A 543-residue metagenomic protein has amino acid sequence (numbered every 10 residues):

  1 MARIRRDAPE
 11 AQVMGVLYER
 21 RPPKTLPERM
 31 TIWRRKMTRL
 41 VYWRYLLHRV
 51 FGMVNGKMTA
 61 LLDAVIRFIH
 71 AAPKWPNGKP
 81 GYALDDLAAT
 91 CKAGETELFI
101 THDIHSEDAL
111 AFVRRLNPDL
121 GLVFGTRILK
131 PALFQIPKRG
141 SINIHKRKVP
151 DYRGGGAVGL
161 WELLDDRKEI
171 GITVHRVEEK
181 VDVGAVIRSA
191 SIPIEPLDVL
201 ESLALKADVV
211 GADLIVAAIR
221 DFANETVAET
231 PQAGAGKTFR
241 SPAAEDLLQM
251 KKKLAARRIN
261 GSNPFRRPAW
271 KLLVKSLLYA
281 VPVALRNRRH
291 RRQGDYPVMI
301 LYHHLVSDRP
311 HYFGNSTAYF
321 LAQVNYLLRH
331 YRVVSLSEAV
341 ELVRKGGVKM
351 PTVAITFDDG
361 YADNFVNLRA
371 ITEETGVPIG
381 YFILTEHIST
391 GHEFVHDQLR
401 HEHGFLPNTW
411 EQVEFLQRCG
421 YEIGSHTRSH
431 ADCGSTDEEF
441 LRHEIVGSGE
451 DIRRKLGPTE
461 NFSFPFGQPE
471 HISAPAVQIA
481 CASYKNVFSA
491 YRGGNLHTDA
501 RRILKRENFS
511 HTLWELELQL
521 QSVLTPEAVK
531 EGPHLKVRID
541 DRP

Functional and structural regions predicted by a protein language model:
M1-Y279: One-carbon transfer enzymes
A2-A11, A322-H330, I371-G376, C419: A short, Lys/Arg-enriched amphipathic alpha-helix followed by its capping loop at the start of a domain
R21-P23, H105, R127-L129, V149 (+10 more regions): Short, solvent-exposed loop/turn segments at secondary-structure junctions
V158-E162, N367-T385: A short alpha/beta connector and helix-capping loop motif
G261-T356, D363, S435-P543: C-terminal active-site subregion of NodB/CE4 polysaccharide deacetylases
R291-D295, L328, A370-V377, L406-S425 (+3 more regions): Acidic (Asp/Glu)-rich catalytic clusters
S389-F405: Aromatic- and acidic-residue-enriched segments that line the glycan-binding/catalytic groove of carbohydrate-active
